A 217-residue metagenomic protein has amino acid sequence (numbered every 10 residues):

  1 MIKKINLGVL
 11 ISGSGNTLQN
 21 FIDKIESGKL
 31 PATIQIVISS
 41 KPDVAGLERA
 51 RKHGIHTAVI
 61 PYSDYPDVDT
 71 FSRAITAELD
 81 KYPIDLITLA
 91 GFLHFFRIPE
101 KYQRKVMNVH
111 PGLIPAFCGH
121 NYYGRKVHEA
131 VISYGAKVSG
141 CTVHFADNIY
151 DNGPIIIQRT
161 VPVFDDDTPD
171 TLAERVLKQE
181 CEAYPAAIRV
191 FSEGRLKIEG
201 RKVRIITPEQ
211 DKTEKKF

Functional and structural regions predicted by a protein language model:
M1-F217: One-carbon transfer enzymes
